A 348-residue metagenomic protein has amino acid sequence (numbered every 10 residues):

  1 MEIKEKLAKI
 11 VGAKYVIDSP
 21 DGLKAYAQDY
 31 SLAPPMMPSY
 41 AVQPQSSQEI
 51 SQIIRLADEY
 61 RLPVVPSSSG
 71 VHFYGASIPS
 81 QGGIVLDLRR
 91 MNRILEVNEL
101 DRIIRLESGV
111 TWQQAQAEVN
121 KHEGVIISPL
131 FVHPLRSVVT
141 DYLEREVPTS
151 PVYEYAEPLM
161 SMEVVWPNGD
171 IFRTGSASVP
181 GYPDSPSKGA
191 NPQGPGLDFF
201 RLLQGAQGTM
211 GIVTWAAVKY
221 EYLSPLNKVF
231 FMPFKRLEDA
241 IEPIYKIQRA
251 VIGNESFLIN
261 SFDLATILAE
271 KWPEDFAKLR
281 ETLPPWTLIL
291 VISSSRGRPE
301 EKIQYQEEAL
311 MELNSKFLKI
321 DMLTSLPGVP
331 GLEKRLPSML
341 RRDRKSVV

Functional and structural regions predicted by a protein language model:
M1-R55, V71-R102, V132-R145, A265-K271 (+1 more regions): N-terminal flexible segment immediately upstream of the FAD-binding catalytic core in FAD-dependent oxidoreductases
I3, I53, A115-E118, A240-P243 (+2 more regions): Hydrophobic side chains in well-ordered alpha-helices
S19, V65-S67, R89, V165 (+5 more regions): Generic beta-strand/beta-sheet core signal
L23-Y26, M232-R236, I241-V348: C-terminal substrate-recognition/cap domain of FAD-linked oxidoreductases
I94-V97, L106-R249: FAD-binding subdomain of flavoenzyme oxidoreductases
